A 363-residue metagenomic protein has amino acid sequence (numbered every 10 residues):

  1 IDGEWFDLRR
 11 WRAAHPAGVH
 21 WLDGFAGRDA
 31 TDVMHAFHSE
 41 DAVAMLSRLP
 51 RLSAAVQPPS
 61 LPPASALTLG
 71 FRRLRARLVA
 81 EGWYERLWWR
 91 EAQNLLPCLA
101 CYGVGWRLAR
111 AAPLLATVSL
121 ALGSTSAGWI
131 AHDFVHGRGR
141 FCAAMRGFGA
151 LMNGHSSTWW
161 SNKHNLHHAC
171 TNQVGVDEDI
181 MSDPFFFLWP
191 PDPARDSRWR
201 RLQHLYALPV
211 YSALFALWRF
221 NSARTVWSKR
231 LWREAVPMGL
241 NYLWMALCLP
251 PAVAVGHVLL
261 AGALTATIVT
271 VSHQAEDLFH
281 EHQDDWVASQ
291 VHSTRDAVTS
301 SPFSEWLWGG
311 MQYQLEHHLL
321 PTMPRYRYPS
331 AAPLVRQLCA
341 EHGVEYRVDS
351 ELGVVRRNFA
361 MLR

Functional and structural regions predicted by a protein language model:
I1-W83: B-type heme-binding environments
G3, H273, H317: Residue-level signal for inorganic ion chemistry
R77-E85, P191-D196: Cytosolic juxtamembrane amphipathic/interface segments immediately preceding and feeding into a transmembrane helix
E85, E276, Y346-V348: Residue-level detector of short coil/turn "hinge" positions at structural boundaries
E85-A127, L151-H155, H204-W218, S228-V269: Alpha-helical bilayer-embedded segments of polytopic membrane proteins, i.e., transmembrane/intramembrane helices
T117-R230, H280-R363: Membrane-embedded catalytic scaffold of the fatty acid hydroxylase/desaturase
T265-Q283: Transmembrane alpha-helix/helix-exit interface in multi-pass inner-membrane proteins
